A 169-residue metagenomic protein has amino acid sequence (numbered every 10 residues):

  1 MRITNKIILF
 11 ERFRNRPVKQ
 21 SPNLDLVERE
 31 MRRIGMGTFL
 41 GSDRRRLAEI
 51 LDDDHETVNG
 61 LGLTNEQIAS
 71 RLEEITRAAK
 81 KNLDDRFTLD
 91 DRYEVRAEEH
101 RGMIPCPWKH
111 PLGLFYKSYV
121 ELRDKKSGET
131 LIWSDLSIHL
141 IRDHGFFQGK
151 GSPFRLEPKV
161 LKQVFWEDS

Functional and structural regions predicted by a protein language model:
M1-S169: Alpha-helical interaction/linker modules in multidomain eukaryotic proteins
